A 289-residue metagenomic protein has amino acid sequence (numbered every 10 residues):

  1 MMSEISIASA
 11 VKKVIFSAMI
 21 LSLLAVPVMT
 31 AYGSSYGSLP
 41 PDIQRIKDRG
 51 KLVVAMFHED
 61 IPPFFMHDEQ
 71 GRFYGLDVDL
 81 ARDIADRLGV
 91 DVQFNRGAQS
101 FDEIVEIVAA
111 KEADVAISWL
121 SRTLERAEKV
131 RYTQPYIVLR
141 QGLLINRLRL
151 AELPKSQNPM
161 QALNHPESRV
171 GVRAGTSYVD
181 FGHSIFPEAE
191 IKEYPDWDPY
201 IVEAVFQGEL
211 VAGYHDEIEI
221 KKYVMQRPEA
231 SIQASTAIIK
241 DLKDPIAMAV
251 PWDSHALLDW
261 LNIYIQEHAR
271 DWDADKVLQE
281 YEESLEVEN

Functional and structural regions predicted by a protein language model:
A31-G37, R173-F186, E190, S231-A234 (+1 more regions): Ligand-binding clefts/hinges and TM-proximal coupling segments of bilobed small-molecule sensing domains
S34-W119, E128: Extracytoplasmic small-molecule ligand-binding "clamshell" domains of the periplasmic binding protein/Venus flytrap
M56-I61, R96-F101, E112-T123, N146-R147 (+4 more regions): Beta->alpha turn/N-cap motifs
H58-E59, I137-I145, R149-L150, E217-Q266 (+1 more regions): Periplasmic-binding protein-like
F64-Q70, A81-D91, N95, P159-N164 (+3 more regions): Ligand-binding cleft/hinge of the Venus flytrap
F94-E106, Q157-N158, K192-Q207: Short helix-initiation/N-cap motifs at beta->coil->alpha
D102-E103, W119-E128, F181-S184, A204-L242: A ligand-binding cleft/hinge motif common to bilobed small-molecule-binding domains
R147-R169: Flexible hinge/capping segments at coil-to-helix
